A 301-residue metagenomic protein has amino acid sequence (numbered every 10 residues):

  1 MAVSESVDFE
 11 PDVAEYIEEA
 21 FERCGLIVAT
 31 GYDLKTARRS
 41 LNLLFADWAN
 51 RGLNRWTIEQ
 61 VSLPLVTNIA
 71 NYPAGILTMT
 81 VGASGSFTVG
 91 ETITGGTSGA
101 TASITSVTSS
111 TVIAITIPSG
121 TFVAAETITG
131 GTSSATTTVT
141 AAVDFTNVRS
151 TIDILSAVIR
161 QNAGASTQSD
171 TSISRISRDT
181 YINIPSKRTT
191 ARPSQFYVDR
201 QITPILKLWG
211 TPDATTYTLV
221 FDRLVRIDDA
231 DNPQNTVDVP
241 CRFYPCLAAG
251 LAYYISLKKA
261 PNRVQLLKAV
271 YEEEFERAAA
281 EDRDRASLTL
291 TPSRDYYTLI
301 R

Functional and structural regions predicted by a protein language model:
M1-I76, T138-R301: Glycine-enriched, solvent-exposed interface loops adjoining structured elements
G52-V143: Autoprocessing Asn-cyclization modules and mimics
